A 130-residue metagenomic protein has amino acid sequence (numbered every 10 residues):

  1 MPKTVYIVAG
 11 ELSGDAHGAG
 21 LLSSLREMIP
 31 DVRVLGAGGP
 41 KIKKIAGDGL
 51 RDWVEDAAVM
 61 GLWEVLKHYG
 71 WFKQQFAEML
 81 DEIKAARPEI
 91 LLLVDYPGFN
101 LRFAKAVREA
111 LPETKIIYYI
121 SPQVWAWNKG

Functional and structural regions predicted by a protein language model:
K3-G130: Active-site and donor-binding regions of nucleotide-sugar-utilizing enzymes
